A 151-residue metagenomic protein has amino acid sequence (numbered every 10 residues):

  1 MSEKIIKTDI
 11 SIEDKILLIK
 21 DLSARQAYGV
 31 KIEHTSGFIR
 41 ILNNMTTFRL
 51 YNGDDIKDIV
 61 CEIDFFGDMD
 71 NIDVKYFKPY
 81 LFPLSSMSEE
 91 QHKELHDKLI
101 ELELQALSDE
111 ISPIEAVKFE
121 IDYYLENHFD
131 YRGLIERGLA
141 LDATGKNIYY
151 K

Functional and structural regions predicted by a protein language model:
M1-K151: Structural boundary micro-motifs
